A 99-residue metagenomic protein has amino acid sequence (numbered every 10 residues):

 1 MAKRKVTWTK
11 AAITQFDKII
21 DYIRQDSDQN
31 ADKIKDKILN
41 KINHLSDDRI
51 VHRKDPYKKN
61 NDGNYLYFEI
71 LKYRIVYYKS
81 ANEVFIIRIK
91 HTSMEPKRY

Functional and structural regions predicted by a protein language model:
M1-D62: Basic, Lys/Arg-enriched alpha-helical interface segments
N61-N64, K72: Short acidic/glycine-enriched loop/turn segments that link adjacent beta-strands
I70-Y99: Enriched for short, Lys/Arg-rich terminal
